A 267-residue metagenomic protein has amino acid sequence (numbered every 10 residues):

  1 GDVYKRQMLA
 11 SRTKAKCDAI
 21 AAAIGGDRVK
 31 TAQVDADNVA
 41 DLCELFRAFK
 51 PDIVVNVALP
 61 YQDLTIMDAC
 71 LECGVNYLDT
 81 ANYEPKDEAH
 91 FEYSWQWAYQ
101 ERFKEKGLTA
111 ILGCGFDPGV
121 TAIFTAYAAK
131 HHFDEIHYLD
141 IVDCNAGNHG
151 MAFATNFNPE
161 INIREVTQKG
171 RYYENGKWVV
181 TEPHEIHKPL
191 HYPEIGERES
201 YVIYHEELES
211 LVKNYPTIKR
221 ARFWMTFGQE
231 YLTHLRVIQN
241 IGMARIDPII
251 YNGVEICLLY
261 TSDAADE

Functional and structural regions predicted by a protein language model:
G1-Q7, Y260-E267: Conserved small/polar residues in nucleotide/adenosyl-binding loops
A10-K14: N-terminal Rossmann-fold cofactor-binding loop
G26-D37: Rossmann-fold cofactor-recognition segment
D35-A36, D52-M67, G74: N-terminal glycine-rich "phosphate-gripper" loop used for MgATP/nucleotide binding and carboxylate activation
D37-A48: Conserved Rossmann-fold cofactor-binding substructure of NAD(P)-dependent oxidoreductases
N82-G107: Rossmann-fold NAD(P)-binding glycine/threonine-rich loop
R102, K106-C144: Adenosine-phosphate binding glycine-rich loop
K130-S262: C-terminal catalytic/substrate-binding lobe primarily of soluble NAD(P)-dependent oxidoreductases
